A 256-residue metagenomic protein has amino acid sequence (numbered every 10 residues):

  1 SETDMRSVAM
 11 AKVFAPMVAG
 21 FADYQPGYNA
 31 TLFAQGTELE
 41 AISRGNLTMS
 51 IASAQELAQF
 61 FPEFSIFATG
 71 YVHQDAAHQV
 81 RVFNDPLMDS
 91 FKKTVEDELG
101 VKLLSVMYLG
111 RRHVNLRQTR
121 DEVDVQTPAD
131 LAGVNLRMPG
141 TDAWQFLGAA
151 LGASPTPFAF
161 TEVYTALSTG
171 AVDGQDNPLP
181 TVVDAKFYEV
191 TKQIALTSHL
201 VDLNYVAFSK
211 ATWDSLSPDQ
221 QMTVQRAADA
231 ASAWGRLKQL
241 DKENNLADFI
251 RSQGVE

Functional and structural regions predicted by a protein language model:
S1-Q79, E96-D97, K102-E256: N-terminal secretory/targeting leader peptides
V82-G100: Hinge/lid segment of periplasmic solute-binding proteins
